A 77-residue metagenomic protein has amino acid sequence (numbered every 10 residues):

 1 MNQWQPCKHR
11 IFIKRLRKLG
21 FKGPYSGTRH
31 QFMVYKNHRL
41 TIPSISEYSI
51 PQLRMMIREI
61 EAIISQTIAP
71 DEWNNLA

Functional and structural regions predicted by a protein language model:
M1-G20, E59: Polyanion-binding surface elements
N2, N37, N74-N75: Detector for Asparagine
Q3, S44-E47, I64: Short N-terminal micro-motifs specific to bacterial/archaeal maturation and metal-cluster initiation sites
K18-R54, R58: A short, structured beta-strand/loop element
S49-A77: C-terminal structural segments of small proteins and small subunits
